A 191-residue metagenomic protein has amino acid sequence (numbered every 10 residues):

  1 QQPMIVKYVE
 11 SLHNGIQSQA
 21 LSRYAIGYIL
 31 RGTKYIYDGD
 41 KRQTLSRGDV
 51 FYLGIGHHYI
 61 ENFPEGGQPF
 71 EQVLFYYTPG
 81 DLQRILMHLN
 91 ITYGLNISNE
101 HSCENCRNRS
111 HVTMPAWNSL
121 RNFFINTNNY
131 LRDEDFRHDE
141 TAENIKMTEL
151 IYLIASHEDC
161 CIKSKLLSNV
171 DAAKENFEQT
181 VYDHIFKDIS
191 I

Functional and structural regions predicted by a protein language model:
Q2-H101, F136: N-terminal regulatory/effector-sensing and dimerization cores that precede helix-turn-helix DNA-binding domains
M4, G48, S119-L120, N126 (+2 more regions): A general marker of short, structured functional hotspots
A25-Y28, S119, F123-N126, K146 (+1 more regions): Amphipathic, well-ordered alpha-helical segments in soluble domains
Y59, N128-Y130: A short small-residue
M87, I125, Q179, D183: Replace "anionic and nucleotidyl ligands
N99, E104-N118, L131-S190: Short, Lys/Arg-enriched, Trp-marked, Pro/Gly-tolerant hinge/linker segments that flank
